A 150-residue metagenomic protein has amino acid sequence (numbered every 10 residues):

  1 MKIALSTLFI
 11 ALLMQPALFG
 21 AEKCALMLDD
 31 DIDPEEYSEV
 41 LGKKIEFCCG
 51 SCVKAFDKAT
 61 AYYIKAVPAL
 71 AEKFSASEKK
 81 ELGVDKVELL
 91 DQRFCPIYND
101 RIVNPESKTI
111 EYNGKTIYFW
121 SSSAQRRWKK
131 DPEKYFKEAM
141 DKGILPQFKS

Functional and structural regions predicted by a protein language model:
A4-A17: Bacterial N-terminal signal peptides
Q15-S150: Intrinsically disordered, low-complexity terminal tails/loops enriched in metal-binding residues
